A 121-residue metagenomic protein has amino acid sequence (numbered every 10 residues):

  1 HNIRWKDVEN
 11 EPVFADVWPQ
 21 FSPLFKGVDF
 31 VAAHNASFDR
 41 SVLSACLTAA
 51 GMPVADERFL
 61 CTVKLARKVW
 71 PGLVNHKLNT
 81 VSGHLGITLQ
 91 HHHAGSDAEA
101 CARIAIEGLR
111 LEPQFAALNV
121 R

Functional and structural regions predicted by a protein language model:
H1-D56, P71-H92: Conserved non-catalytic scaffold segment of RNase H-like nuclease domains
V28-D29, T62-L65, G108: A short, structure-level motif marking secondary-structure boundaries and short turns
N35, D39, C61, D97: Acidic active-site catalytic centers that drive phospho-/nucleotidyl reactions and related ester hydrolyses
L43, L65, C101-A105: Buried hydrophobic packing segments
P53-A66: Conserved beta-strand -> loop -> alpha-helix junction used to position metal-binding or nucleic-acid-contacting
A94-G108: Acidic, divalent-metal-coordinating active-site segment for phosphoryl/phosphodiester hydrolysis, typified by short
I104-R121: Acidic two-metal-ion nuclease catalytic site recognized across multiple nuclease folds, prominently DnaQ/RNase D-T
